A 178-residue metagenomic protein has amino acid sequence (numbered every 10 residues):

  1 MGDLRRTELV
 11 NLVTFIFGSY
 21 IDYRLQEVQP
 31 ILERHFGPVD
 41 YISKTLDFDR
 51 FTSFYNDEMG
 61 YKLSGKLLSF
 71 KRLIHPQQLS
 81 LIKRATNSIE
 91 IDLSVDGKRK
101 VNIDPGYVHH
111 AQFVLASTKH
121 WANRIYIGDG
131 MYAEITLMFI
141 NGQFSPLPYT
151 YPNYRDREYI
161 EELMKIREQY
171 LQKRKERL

Functional and structural regions predicted by a protein language model:
M1-F54, Y61-G65, I74-I103, Y107-L178: Long, contiguous binding/interaction regions
